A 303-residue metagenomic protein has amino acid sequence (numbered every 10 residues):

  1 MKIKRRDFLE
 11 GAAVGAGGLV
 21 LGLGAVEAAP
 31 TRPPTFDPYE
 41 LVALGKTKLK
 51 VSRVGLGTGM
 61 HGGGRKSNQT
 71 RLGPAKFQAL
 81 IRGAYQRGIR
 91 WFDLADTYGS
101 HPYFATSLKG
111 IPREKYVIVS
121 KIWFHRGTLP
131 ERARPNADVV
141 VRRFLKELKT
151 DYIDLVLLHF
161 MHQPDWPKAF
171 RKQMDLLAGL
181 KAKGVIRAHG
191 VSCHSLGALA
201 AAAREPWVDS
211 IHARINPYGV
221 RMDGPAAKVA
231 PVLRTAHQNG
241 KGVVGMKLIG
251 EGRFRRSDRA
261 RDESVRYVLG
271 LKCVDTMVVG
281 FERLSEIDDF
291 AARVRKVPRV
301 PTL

Functional and structural regions predicted by a protein language model:
K2-Y116, Y267: N-terminal binding-site loop/beta-alpha segment at the start of enzyme catalytic domains that lines or forms
R6, P38, M161-L303: Beta/alpha (TIM)-barrel catalytic core signal, keyed to glycine-rich beta->alpha loops juxtaposed to Asp/Glu that bind
L44, L56, F92, I118 (+4 more regions): Conserved, mostly hydrophobic/aromatic
K46-K48, A105-R113, K146-K149, A203-P206 (+1 more regions): Acidic (Asp/Glu)-rich catalytic clusters
G55, D93, D154-L157, G190 (+2 more regions): Conserved beta-strand positions in the central sheet of alpha/beta enzyme cores
M60-P74, H125-P135, R255-S257: Active-site mouth loops of central-metabolism enzymes
Q69-G83, A133-E147, S195-A201, A260-Y267: Short, acidic/polar
L148-P164: Active-site groove signature of glycoside hydrolases
